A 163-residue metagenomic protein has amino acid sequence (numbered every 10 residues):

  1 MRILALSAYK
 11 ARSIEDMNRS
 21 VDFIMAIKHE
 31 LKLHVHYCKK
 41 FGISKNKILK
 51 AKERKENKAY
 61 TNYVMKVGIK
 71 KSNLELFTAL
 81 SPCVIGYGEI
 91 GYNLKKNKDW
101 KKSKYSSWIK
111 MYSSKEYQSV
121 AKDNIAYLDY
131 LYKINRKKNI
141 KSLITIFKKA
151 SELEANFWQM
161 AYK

Functional and structural regions predicted by a protein language model:
M1-K10, H29, L33, T78-G88 (+1 more regions): Alpha-helical bundle segments that constitute or directly flank the non-heme di-iron/ferroxidase center
L4-R12, G68, L94-K98, L131 (+2 more regions): Secondary-structure edge/capping motif, primarily at the C-terminal ends of alpha-helices and the immediately following
L6-N62: Hydrophobic/aromatic-rich structural module bridging two neighboring secondary-structure elements via a short loop
I14-H29, M65, N73-L80, S106-S113 (+1 more regions): Alpha-helical scaffold segments that form or flank carboxylate-/histidine-based iron centers
H29, K55, A59, K71-E75 (+3 more regions): Residues forming well-ordered secondary-structure scaffolds
C38-L49, E56-L76, Y105-Y112, N135-K138: Acidic/His metal-coordination segments adjacent to aromatic residues that form catalytic metal sites in metalloenzymes
K39, I43, N97-W100, M160-K163: Long amphipathic alpha-helical segments
L80-N156: An amphipathic alpha-helical core segment
